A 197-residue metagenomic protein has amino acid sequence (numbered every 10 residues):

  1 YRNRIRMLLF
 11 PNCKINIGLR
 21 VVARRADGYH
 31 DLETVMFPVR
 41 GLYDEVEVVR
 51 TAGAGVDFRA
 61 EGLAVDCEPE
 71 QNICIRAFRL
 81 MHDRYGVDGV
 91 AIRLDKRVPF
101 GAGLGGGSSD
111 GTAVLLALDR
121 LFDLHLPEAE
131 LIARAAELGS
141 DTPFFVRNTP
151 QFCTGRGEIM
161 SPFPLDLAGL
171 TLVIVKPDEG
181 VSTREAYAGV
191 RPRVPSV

Functional and structural regions predicted by a protein language model:
N3-R59: N-terminal, positively charged, Ser/Thr/Ala/Gly-biased leader segments that form transit/presequence-like amphipathic
L8-F10, N16-T34, L124-V197: ATP-dependent small-molecule kinase catalytic core of the GHMP/sugar-kinase superfamily and closely related
N12, E61, D95-R97: Short loop/turn motifs enriched for small/polar and acidic residues
I15, V56, D88-V90, V173: Conserved beta-strand core positions
D44-M81: Glycine-rich, flexible beta-strand/loop modules in the N-terminal catalytic cores of phosphate-handling
E70-P99: Helix-rich "cap/lid" substructures immediately adjacent to catalytic or cofactor-binding pockets
C74, A102-E128, F144: DPxDG-like acidic metal-binding loop motif
H82-R93, A117-E137: Phosphate-handling active-site elements
